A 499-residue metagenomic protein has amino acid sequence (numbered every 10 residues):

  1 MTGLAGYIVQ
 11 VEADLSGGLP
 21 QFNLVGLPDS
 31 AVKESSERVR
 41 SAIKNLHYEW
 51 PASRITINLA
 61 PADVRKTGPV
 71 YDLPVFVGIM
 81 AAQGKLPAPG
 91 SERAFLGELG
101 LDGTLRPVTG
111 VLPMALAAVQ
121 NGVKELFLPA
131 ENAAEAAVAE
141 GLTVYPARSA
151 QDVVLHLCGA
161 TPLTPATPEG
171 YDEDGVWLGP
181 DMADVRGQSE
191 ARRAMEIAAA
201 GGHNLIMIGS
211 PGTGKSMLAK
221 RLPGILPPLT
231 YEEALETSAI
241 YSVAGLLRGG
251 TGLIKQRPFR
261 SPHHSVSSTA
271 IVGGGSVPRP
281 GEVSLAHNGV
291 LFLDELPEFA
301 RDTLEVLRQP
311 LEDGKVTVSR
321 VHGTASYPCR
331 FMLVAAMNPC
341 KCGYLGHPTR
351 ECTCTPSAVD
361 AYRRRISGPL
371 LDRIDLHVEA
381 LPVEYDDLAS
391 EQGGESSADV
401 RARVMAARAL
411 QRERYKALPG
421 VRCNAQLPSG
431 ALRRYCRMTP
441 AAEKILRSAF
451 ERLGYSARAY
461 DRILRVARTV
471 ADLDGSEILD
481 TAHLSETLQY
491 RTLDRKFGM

Functional and structural regions predicted by a protein language model:
M1-I206, S210-S216, S319, Y460 (+2 more regions): Peripheral, non-AAA+ core regions of ATP-driven protein-machinery
V25-S36, P51, N58-G68, V277-P278 (+1 more regions): Basic, amphipathic alpha-helical bundle interface domains used for macromolecular binding and assembly
W50-S53, P89-G90, Q120-G122, E140 (+9 more regions): Short loop/turn elements that form and flank the Walker-type P-loop nucleotide-binding site in RecA-like NTPase cores
D102, L293-A300, G343: Catalytic P-loop NTPase motifs of RecA-like helicase/translocase cores
G159-I197, G201, P228-V283: P-loop NTPase nucleotide-binding/switch module
M207-R248, D313: Walker A/P-loop
N288, D294-E295, V306: Walker B catalytic acidic pair
